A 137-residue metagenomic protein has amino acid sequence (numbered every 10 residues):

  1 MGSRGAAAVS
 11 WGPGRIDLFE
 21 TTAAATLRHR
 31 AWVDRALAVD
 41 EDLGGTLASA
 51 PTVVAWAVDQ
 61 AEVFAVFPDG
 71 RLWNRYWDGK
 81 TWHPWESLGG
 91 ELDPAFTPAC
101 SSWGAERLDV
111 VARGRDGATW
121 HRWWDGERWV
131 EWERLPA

Functional and structural regions predicted by a protein language model:
M1-A137: A structural motif
